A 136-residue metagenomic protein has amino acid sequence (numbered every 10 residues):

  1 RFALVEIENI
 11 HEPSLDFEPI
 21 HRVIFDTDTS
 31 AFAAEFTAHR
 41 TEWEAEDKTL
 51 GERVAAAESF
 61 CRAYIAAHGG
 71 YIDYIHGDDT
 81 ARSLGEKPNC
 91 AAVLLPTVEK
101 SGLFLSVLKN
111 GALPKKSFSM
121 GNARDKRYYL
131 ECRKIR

Functional and structural regions predicted by a protein language model:
R1-R136: Surface-exposed, charge/polar-rich loops and edge strands
